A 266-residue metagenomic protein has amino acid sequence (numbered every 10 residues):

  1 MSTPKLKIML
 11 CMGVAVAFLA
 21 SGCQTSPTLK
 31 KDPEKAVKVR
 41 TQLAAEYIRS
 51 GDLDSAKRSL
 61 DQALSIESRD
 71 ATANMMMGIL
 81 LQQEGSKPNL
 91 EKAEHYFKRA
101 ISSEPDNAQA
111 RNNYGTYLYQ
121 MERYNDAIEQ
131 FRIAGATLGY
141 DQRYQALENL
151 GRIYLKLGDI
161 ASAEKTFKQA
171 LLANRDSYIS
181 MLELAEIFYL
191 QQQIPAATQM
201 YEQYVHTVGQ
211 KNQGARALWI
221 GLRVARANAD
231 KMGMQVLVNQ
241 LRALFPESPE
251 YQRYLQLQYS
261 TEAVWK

Functional and structural regions predicted by a protein language model:
A17-V39, K266: Bacterial Sec signal peptide processing site at the extreme N-terminus
D32, I66, S102-E104, T137-G139 (+3 more regions): Structural marker of alpha-solenoid helical repeat scaffolds
E34, K165, V208-K266: Terminal, low-structured helical/coil segments at or just beyond the last alpha-helical repeat
A36, D70, N107, D141-R143 (+2 more regions): Residue-level recognition of tetratricopeptide repeat
Q42, M76-I79, N113, L147-N149 (+2 more regions): Canonical tetratricopeptide repeat
I48, M75, Q82-S86, N112 (+4 more regions): Position-specific recognition of the canonical hydrophobic site in helix A of tetratricopeptide repeat
G51-S59, E84-R99, M121-I133, L157-Q169 (+2 more regions): Structural signature of tandem alpha-helical TPR/SEL1-like repeats, specifically the intra-repeat loop/turn
A73, A110, Y144-A146, S180 (+2 more regions): TPR alpha-solenoid repeat register
